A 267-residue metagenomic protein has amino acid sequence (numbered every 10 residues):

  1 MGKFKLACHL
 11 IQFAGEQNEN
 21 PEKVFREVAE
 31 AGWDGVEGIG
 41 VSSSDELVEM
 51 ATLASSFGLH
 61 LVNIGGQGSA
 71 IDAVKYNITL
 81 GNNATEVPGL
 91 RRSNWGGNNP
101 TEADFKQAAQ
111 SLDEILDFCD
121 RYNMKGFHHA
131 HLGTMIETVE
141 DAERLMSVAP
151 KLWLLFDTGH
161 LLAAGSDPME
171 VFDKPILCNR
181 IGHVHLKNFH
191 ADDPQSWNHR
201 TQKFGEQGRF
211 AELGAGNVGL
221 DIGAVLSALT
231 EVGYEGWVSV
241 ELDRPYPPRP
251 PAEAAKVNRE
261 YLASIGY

Functional and structural regions predicted by a protein language model:
M1-N83, D120, M124, W153 (+1 more regions): N-terminal pre-domain/capping segments
A7-I11, E37-I39, H60-G65, E86-G89 (+4 more regions): A cross-family glycoside hydrolase active-site/sugar-binding cleft signature
F13-E19, G35-E49, G65-A73, L132-T138 (+4 more regions): Acidic-and-aromatic substrate-binding clefts and catalytic sites of carbohydrate-active enzymes
V36, E114, F118-A215, Y267: Acidic/histidine-rich catalytic cores of soluble enzymes
M50, I71-Y76, L90-K106, H199-R209 (+1 more regions): Surface-exposed, active-site-proximal loop segments in enzymatic domains
I78-E102, Y122-L132, S239: Active-site groove signature of glycoside hydrolases
T101-L112, V139-E143, S166-K174, D221 (+1 more regions): Charged helix-capping and loop-helix junction motifs
G216-E231: A short, acidic, amphipathic alpha-helical segment used as a generic capping/interface helix at domain edges
